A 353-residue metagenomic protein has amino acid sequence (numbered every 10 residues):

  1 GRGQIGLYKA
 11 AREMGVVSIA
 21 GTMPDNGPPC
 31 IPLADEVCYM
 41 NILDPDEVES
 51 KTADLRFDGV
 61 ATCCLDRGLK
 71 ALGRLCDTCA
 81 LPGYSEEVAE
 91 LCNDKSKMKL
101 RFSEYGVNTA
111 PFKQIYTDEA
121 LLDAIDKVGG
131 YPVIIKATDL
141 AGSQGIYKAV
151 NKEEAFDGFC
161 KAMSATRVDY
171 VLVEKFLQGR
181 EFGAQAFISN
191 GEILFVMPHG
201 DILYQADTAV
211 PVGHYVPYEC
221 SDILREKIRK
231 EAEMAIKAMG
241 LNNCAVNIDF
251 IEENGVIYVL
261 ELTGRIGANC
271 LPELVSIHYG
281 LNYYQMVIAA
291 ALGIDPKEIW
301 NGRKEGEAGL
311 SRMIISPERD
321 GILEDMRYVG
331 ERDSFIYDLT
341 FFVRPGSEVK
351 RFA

Functional and structural regions predicted by a protein language model:
G1-E87, E119, P345-E348: ATP-binding N-terminal substructure of ATP-dependent carboxylate-amine bond-forming enzymes
I31-L33, G106-N108, D139-S143, G306-E307 (+1 more regions): Short glycine-enriched loop/turn motifs at secondary-structure junctions
S85-S96: A short, structured active-site edge motif that brings together acidic residues
D94-L172, Q178, N190-E192, Y215-K230 (+1 more regions): Active-site nucleotide/adenylate-binding loops and adjacent lid/helix of ATP-dependent enzymes
L121, I288-A353: Peripheral (often C-terminal) accessory segments that flank ATP-dependent C-N-forming ligase machineries
G129, A162-Y170, F176-P217, E226-N247 (+4 more regions): Phosphate-binding core of ATP-grasp and ATP-grasp-like enzymes
R265-M286: ATP-dependent carboxylate-activation loops
